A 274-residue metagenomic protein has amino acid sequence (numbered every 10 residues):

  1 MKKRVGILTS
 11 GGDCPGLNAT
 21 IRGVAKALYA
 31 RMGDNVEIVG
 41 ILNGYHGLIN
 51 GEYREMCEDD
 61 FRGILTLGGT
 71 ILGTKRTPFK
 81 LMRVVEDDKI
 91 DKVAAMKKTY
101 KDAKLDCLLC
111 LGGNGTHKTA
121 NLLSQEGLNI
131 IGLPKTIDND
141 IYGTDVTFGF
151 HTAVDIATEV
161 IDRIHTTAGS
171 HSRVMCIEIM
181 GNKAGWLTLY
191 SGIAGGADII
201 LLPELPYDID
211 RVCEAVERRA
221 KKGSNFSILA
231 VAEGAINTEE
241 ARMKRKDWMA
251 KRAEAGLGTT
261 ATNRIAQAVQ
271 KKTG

Functional and structural regions predicted by a protein language model:
M1-S10, T20-K104, G115, N237-E240 (+2 more regions): A cross-family phosphate/adenosyl-ligand binding-site feature
I7-D13, Y142-T144: A short glycine/serine-rich beta->alpha loop
L8-S10, I41, L133, P203 (+1 more regions): Generic beta-strand/beta-sheet core signal
T20, A30-M32, Y53-R54, V85-D87 (+5 more regions): Surface-exposed beta-strand edges and their flanking turn/coil or helix-capping segments
L48-L108, N114-A194: Small/polar-residue-rich loop-to-helix segments that shape phosphate-bearing ligand pockets
T99, C110-G112, K118-L122, N129 (+2 more regions): Accessory alpha-helical/coil subdomains and C-terminal extensions that flank or cap enzyme catalytic cores
